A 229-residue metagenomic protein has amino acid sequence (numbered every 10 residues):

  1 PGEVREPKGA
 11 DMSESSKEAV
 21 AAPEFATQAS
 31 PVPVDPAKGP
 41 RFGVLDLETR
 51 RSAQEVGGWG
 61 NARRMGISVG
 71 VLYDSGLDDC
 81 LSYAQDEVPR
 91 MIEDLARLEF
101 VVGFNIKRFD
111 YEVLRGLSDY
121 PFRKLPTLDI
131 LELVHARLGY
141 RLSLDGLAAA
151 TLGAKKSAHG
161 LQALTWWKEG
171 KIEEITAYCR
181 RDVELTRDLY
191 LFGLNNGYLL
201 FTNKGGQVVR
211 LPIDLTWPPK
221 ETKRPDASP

Functional and structural regions predicted by a protein language model:
P1-D11: Short, Lys/Arg-enriched N-terminal segments with co-localized hydrophobic residues within the first ~10-30 amino acids
S13-A29, R187-P229: Acidic two-metal-ion nuclease catalytic site recognized across multiple nuclease folds, prominently DnaQ/RNase D-T
V20-A96, F100: Conserved RNase H-like, two-metal-ion catalytic cores of nucleic-acid enzymes
D46-E48, D129, D182: Acidic active-site catalytic centers that drive phospho-/nucleotidyl reactions and related ester hydrolyses
S75-G146: Conserved DEDDh/DEDDy metal-dependent 3′-5′ exonuclease domain
L144-A154: Metal-dependent de-N-acetylase/amidase catalytic core
L152-L211: Acidic, Mg2+-coordinating catalytic module of metal-dependent nucleases/exonucleases that use a two-metal-ion mechanism
